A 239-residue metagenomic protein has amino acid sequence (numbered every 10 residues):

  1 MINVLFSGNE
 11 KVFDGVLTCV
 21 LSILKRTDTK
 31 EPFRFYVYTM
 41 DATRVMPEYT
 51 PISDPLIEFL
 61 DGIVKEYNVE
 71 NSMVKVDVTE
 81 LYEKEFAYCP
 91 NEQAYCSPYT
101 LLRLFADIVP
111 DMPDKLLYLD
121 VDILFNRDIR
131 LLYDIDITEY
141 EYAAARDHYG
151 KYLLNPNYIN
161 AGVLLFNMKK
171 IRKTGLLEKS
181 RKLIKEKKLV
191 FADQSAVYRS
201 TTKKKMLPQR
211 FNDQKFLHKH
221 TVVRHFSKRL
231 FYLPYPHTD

Functional and structural regions predicted by a protein language model:
I2, T27-Y36: Short loop->beta transition adjacent to catalytic acidic/histidine clusters or analogous donor-positioning motifs
V4-K11: A conserved hydrophobic helix/loop-capping motif in glycosyltransferases and polysaccharide synthases
F13-E31: Histidine-anchored nucleotide/phosphate-binding helix
V16, S97-L104, V190-S195: Conserved glycosyltransferase catalytic-site signature
F33-D41, A144: Short internal beta-strands
T43-I108: Active-site-proximal specificity loops/subdomain of glycosyltransferases
D77-L81, Y95-R146, P156-Y158, L164-F166: GT-A fold catalytic core of metal-dependent nucleotide-sugar glycosyltransferases, centered on the diacidic
A145-H148, Y158-T238: Catalytic core and acceptor-binding pocket of nucleotide-sugar-dependent glycosyltransferases
